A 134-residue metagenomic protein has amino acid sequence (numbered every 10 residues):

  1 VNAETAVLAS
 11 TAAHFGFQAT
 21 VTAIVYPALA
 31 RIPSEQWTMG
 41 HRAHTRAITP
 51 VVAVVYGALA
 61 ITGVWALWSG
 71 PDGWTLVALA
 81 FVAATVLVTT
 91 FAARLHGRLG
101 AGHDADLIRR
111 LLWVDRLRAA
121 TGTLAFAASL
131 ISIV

Functional and structural regions predicted by a protein language model:
N2-V54, A58, G97-R109: Interfacial loop at the N-terminal end of multi-pass membrane proteins
V51, A66, G70, D104-W113 (+1 more regions): Multi-pass alpha-helical membrane architecture of UbiA-family and related isoprenoid/lipid prenyltransferases
V52-W65, R118-A127: Core segments of transmembrane alpha-helices that mediate helix-helix packing or line hydrophobic substrate/ligand
W65-V82: Transmembrane helix-loop-helix
V82-R94: Mid-bilayer segments of alpha-helical transmembrane spans in multi-pass integral membrane proteins that mediate
S129-V134: Juxtamembrane boundary at the C-terminal end of a transmembrane helix
